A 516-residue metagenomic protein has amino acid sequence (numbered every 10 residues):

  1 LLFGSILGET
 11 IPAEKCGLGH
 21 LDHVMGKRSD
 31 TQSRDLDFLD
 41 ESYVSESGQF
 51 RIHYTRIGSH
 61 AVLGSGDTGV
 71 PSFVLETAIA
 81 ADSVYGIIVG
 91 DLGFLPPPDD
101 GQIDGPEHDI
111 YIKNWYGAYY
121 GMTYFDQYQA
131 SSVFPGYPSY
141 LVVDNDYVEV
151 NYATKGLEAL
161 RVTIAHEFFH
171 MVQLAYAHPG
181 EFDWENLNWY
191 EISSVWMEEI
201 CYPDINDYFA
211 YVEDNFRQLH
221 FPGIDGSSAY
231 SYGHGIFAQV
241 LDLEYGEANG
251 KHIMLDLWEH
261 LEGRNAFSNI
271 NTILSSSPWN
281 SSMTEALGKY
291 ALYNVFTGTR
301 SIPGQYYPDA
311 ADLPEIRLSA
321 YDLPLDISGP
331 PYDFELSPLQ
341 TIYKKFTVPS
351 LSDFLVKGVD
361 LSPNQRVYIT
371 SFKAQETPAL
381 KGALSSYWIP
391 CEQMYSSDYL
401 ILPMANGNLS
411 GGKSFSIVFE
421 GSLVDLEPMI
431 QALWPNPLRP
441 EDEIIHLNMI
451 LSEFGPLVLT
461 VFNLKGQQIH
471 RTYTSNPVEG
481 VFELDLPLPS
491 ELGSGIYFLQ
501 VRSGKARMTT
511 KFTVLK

Functional and structural regions predicted by a protein language model:
I6-F50, T55-P138, D144-F168, V172-Y176 (+1 more regions): Zn2+-dependent metallopeptidase catalytic core
Y128-G136, E158, V162-T163, H178-A248 (+1 more regions): Acidic/His/Gly-enriched intrinsically disordered linker/tail segments that often contain short helix/coil "MoRF-like"
G263-L426, L464: Beta/coil-rich, acidic/histidine-enriched accessory regions frequently appended to metallopeptidases
G358-L361, N448-E453, S503: Non-cytosolic beta-sheet module surface loops
S385-Y387, G480-L486: Short strand-edge motifs at loop-to-beta-strand transitions and within beta-strands of extracellular beta-rich domains
S397-Y399, F454-P456, E479-V481, S494-I496: Extracellular Ig-like/FN3 beta-sandwich strand-entry sites
L423-I450, F462-Q467, S494, T513-K516: Surface-exposed, proline-anchored Ser/Thr-rich loop/turn motifs
L447, H470-N476, L484-K516: C-terminal tail/sorting-segment detector
